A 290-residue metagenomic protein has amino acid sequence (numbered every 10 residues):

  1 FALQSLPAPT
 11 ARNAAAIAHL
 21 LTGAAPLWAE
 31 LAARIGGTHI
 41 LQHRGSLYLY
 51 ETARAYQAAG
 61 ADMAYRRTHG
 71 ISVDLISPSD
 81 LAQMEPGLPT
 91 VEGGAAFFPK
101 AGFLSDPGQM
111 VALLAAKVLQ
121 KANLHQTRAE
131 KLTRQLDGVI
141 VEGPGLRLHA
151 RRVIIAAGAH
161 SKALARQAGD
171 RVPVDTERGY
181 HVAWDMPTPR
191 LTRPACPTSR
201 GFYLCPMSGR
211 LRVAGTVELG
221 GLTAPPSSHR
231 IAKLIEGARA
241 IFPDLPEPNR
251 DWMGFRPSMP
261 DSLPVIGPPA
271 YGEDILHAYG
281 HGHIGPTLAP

Functional and structural regions predicted by a protein language model:
F1-M110: Rossmann-like flavin
E30-Q42, I71, Q120-N123, D170 (+1 more regions): Surface-exposed helix-capping loop/turn segments at secondary-structure junctions
Q57-H69, V91-R152: Helical element adjacent to the flavin cofactor pocket in flavoenzyme catalytic cores
V73, T198-S199, T223, R239-P290: C-terminal catalytic lobe of FAD-dependent flavoproteins
K100, R190-R212: Conserved FAD-binding catalytic core of PHBH/FMO-like flavoproteins
A129-L132, F202-C205, I266: A structural signal for short hydrophobic beta-strand segments in well-ordered beta-sheet cores
G143-T192: Central helical "cap/lid" subdomain
M207-P243: Conserved FAD/dinucleotide-binding core of flavoprotein oxidoreductases
